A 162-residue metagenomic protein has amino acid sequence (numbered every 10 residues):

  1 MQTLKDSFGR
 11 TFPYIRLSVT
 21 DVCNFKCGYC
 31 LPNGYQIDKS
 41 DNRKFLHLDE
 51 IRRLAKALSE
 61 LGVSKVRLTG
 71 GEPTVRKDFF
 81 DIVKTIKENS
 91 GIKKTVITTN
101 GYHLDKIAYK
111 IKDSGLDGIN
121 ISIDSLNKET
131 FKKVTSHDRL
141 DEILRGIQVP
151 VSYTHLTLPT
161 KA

Functional and structural regions predicted by a protein language model:
Q2-K93: Conserved alpha-helical substructure of the radical SAM core
T20, P32-N33, S122-D124, K161: Generic beta-structure capping elements
T20-V22, S114, T154: A short, compositionally biased micro-patch
I37-R53, P73-G118, I123-R145, V149: Canonical radical SAM enzyme core domain
L61, G146-Y153: A structural motif corresponding to the C-terminal end of an alpha-helix and its immediate exit/capping segment
V66-R67, I97, A162: Short glycine- and Lys/Arg-enriched binding-loop motifs that mark or flank ligand-binding interfaces
H155-A162: Single conserved hydrophobic/aromatic residue that forms the stacking wall/gate of nucleotide- or nucleobase-binding
